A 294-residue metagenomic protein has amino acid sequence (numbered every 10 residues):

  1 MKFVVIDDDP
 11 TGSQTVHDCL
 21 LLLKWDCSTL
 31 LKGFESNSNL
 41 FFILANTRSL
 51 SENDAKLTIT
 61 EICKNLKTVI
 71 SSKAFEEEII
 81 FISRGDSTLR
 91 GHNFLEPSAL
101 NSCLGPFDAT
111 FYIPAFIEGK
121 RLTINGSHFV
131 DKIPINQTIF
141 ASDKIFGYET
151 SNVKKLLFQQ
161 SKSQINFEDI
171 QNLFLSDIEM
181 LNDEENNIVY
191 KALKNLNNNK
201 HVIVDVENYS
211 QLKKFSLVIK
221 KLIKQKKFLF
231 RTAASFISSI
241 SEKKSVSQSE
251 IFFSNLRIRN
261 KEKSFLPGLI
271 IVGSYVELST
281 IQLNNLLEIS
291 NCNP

Functional and structural regions predicted by a protein language model:
M1-F3, D7, Q14-H17, T29-K32 (+4 more regions): Cap/lid and interdomain-hinge subdomains that line or gate substrate/regulatory clefts in soluble alpha/beta enzymes
F3, S38-F42, T110, K200-V202 (+3 more regions): Hydrophobic beta-strand segments of well-ordered beta-sheets in folded domains
D7, L44-A45, P114, V206 (+2 more regions): Pocket-edge structural micro-motifs
P10, T47, D86, I117 (+2 more regions): Short, glycine/serine-rich, charged loops/turns that create anion-binding and catalytic segments at active sites
L20, A45-N46: N-terminal domain-start signal
L22-W25, P294: Short beta-strand/loop segment at the start of cytosolic alpha/beta domains
N46-E52, Y209-Q211, F236, E277: Short acidic, S/G/P-rich loop/turn micro-motifs used as interaction or catalytic elements
I219-P294: Acidic, glycine-rich loop-and-beta core segments that form the ion-binding/anion-interacting portion of active sites
